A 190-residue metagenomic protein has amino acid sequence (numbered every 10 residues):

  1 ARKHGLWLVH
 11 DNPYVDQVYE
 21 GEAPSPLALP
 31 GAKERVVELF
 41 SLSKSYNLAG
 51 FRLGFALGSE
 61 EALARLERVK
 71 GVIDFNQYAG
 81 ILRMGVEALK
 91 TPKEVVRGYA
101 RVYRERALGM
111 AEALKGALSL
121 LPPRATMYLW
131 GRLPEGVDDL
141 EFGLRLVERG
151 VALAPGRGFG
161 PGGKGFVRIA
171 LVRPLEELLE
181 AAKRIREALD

Functional and structural regions predicted by a protein language model:
A1, H10, K70, A100 (+2 more regions): Short amphipathic alpha-helical/adjacent loop interface patches that line ligand and macromolecule-binding sites
R2-W7, N12-L48: Active-site pre-lysine segment of PLP-dependent enzymes
L8-H10, F75, L153-P155: Hydrophobic residues in well-ordered beta-strands that form the structural core
E34-R101, L108: Conserved core segment of the aminotransferase class I/II
S59-E60, K90, R132-P134, V172-P174: Residue-level recognition of strand-loop junctions within catalytic nucleotide-signaling folds
L82, V86, V102-A111, L120-R132 (+1 more regions): Conserved glycine-rich beta-strand-loop-beta hairpin in the small C-terminal domain of fold type I
E135-V137, E141-L144, E148-A154, F159-D190: PLP-dependent enzyme catalytic core of the Aspartate aminotransferase-like
